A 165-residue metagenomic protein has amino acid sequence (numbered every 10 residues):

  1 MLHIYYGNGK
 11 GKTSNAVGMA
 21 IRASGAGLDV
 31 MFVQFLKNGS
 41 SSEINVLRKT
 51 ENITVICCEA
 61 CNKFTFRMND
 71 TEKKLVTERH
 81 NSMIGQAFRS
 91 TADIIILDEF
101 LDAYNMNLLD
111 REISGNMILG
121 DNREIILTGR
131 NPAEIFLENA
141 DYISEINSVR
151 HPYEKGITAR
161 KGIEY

Functional and structural regions predicted by a protein language model:
M1-I4, D93-I94, E124: Residue-level preference for the first positions of well-ordered beta-strands
L2-F88: Conserved P-loop
T13, I96, A140: Conserved RecA-like P-loop NTPase ATPase core
V33, I94-L97: Short beta-strand segments at enzyme active-site cores
K63, S90, F100-Y165: Replace "adjacent to P-loop NTPase cores in ATP/GTP-dependent enzymes" with "adjacent to NTP-binding cores
